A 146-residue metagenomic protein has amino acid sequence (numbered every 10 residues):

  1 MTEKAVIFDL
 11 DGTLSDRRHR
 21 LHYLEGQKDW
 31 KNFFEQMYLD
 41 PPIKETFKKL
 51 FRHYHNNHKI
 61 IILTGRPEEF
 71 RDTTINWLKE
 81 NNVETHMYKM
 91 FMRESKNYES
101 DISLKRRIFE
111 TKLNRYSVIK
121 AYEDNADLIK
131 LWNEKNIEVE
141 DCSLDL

Functional and structural regions predicted by a protein language model:
T2-E99: Alpha-helical substrate-recognition element adjacent to the catalytic core
K28-W30, N82-T85, L113-N114, D141-L146: Short, surface-exposed linear patches
H55-N57, L113-Y116: A structural signal for short coil/turn segments at secondary-structure junctions
D101-T111: Short loop-to-alpha-helix "cap/lid" segments that border enzyme active sites across diverse enzyme classes
F109, R115-L146: Acidic, Mg2+-coordinating phosphoryl-transfer loop and its flanking beta/alpha structural elements, shared across
